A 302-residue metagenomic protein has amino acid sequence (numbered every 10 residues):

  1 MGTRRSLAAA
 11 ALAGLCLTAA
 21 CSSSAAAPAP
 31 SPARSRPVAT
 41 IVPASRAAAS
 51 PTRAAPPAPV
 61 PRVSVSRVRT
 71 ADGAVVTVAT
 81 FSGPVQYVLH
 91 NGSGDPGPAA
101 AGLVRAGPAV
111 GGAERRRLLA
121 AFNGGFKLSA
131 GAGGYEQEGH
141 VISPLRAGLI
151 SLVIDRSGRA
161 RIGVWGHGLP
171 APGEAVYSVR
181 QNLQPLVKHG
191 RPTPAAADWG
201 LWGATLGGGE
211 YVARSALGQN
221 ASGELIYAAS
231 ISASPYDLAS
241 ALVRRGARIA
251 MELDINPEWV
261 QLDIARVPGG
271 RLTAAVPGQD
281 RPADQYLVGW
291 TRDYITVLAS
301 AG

Functional and structural regions predicted by a protein language model:
M1-A11: Bacterial N-terminal signal peptides that target proteins for export
S6-L7, T70-G73, S143-R146, G208-E210 (+1 more regions): A short catalytic or substrate-binding loop motif that flags glycine-/basic-rich loops and adjacent residues that bind
T18-A20: C-terminal motif of bacterial Sec signal peptides marking the signal peptidase cleavage site
S23-P144: Zymogen propeptides
V76-T80, S151, P185, A216 (+1 more regions): Conserved hydrophobic/aromatic beta-strand scaffold that supports enzyme active sites
G92-R244: Aspartyl protease catalytic domain
G163, K188-H189, T205-G302: Extended C-terminal subregions enriched in glycine
